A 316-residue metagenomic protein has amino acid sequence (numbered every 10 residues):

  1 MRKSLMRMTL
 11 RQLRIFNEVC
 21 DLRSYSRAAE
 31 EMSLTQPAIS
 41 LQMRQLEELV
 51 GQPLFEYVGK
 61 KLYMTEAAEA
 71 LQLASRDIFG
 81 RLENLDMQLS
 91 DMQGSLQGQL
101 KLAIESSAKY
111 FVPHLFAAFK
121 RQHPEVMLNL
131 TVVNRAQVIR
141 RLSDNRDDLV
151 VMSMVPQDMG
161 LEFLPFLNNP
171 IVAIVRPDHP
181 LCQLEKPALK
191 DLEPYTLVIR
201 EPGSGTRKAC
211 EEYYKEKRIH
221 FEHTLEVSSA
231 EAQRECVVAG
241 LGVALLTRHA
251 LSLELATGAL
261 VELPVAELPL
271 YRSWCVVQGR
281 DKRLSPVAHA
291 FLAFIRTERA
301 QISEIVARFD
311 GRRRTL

Functional and structural regions predicted by a protein language model:
M1-M8, L73, Q122, R248-T257 (+1 more regions): C-terminal effector-binding regulatory domain of bacterial HTH transcription factors
N17-L34: Short helix-boundary/capping micro-motifs
E47-M64: A short LG(V/I)-centered, amphipathic sequence patch enriched for acidic residue(s) preceding the LG motif
L49-V50, L71-Q93, I302: Alpha-helical linker/hinge and terminal dimerization helices associated with HTH transcriptional regulators
Q93-G94, L161-L197: Flexible hinge/capping segments at coil-to-helix
Q97-M159: Central regulatory/effector-binding core of bacterial HTH transcription factors
N134-I139, S143-D147, M152-S153, E211-E262: Hydrophobic hinge/microswitch elements
M159-P165, N169, L184-E185, E231-D281 (+1 more regions): Beta-alpha-beta core module
